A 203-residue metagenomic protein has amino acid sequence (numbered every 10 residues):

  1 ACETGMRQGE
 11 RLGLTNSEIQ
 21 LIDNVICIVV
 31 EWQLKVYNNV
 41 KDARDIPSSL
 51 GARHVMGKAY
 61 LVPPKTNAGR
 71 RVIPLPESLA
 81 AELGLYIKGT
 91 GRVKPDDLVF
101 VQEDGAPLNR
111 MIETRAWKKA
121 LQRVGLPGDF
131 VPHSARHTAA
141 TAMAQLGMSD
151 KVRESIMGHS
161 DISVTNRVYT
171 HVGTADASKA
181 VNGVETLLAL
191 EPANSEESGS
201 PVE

Functional and structural regions predicted by a protein language model:
A1-I46, K151: Short, charged phosphate-coordinating catalytic segments
T4, I73, A81, L85-I162: Short, basic (Lys/Arg/His-rich) helix/loop patches that form interaction surfaces in the mid-to-C-terminal regions
S17, I26-I28, R71, D96-L98 (+1 more regions): Extracytoplasmic/periplasmic beta-strand context in beta-sandwich domains, especially the cupredoxin/COX2 CuA-binding
E18, T138, S160, V172-D176 (+2 more regions): The DNA-recognition helices of helix-turn-helix-type DNA-binding domains
D23, W32-R70, E77-L79, R92-V93 (+3 more regions): C-terminal secondary-structure termini that scaffold catalytic or DNA-interacting sites
I26-V30, V131, A142-M143, K151-V172 (+1 more regions): Short functional hotspots where side chains directly engage DNA or cofactors
